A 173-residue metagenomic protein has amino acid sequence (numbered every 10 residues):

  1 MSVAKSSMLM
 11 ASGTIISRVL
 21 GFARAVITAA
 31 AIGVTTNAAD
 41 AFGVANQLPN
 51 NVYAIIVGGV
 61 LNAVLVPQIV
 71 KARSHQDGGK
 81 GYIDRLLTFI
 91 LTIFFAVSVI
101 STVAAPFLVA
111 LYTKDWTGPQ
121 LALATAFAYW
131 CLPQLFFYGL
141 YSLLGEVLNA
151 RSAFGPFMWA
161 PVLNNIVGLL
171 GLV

Functional and structural regions predicted by a protein language model:
M1-V173: Membrane-embedded alpha-helical bundles of multi-pass transporters/translocases, especially carrier/permease families
